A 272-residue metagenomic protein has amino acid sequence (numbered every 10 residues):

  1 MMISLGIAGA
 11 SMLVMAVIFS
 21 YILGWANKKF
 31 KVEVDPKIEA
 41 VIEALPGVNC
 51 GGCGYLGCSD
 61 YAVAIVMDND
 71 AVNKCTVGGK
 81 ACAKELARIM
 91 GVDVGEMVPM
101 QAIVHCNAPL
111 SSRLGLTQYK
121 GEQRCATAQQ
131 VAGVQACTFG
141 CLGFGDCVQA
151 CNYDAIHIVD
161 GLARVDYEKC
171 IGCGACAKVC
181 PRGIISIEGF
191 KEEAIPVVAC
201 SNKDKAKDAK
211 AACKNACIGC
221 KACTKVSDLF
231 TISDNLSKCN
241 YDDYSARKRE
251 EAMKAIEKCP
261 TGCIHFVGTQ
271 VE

Functional and structural regions predicted by a protein language model:
M2-I171, A175-V226, M253-K258, G262-E272: Ferredoxin-type iron-sulfur electron-transfer modules and their immediate structural context
Y167-C170, N240-A246: Secondary-structure transition/turn motif
S227-N240: Short recognition patches in nucleic-acid-associated and regulatory proteins
S233, Y244-S245, E250, E257 (+1 more regions): N-terminal export/assembly segments and adjacent metallocofactor-ligating motifs of anaerobic energy-metabolism
